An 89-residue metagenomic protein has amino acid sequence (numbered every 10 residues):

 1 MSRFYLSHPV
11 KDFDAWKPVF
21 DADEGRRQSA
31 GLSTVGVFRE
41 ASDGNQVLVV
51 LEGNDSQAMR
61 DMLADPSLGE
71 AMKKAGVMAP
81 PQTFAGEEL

Functional and structural regions predicted by a protein language model:
M1-S2, L89: Absolute protein N-terminus
S2-P9, G36-D65: Short, well-ordered beta-strand segments in beta-rich or mixed alpha/beta enzyme and ligand-binding folds
F4-H8, F13-W16, F20, F38 (+1 more regions): Aromatic side chains
D12-D14, D55-Q57, L89: Residues that cap or initiate secondary-structure elements
D12-T34, S67-M72: Short amphipathic alpha-helical segments
A30-L48, E70-L89: Glycine-rich beta-strand-turn "strand-cap" elements at beta-sheet edges
